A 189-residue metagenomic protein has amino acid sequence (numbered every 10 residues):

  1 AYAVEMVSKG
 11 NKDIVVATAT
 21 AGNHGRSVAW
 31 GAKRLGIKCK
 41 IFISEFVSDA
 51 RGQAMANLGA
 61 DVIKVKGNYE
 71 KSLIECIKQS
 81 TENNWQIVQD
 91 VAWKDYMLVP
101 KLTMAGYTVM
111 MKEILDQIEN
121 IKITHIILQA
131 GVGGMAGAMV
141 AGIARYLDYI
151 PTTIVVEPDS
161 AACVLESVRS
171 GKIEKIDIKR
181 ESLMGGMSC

Functional and structural regions predicted by a protein language model:
A1-G10, G25, V109-K122: Short internal alpha-helix immediately C-terminal to a glycine-rich phosphate-binding loop in Rossmann-like
Y2-A17, R26-Q79, V164-I176: Active-site-proximal loop->helix
V15-G22, L128-V132, E157: Active-site nucleophile and cofactor-binding loops and adjacent substrate-binding regions of central metabolic enzymes
G22, A32, M55, I114 (+2 more regions): Buried hydrophobic positions in well-ordered alpha/beta secondary-structure cores of metabolic enzymes
V28-G31, L35, A136-Y146, P151: Short Gly/Thr/Asp-enriched flexible loops that form oxyanion-binding sites at enzyme active sites
F42, V65, D90, V156-P158: Generic beta-sheet signal
E70-I77, K94-D95, R145-C189: Active-site/ligand-binding loops adjacent to catalytic centers
W85-Y146: Active-site/ligand-binding-proximal alpha/beta "capping" segment
